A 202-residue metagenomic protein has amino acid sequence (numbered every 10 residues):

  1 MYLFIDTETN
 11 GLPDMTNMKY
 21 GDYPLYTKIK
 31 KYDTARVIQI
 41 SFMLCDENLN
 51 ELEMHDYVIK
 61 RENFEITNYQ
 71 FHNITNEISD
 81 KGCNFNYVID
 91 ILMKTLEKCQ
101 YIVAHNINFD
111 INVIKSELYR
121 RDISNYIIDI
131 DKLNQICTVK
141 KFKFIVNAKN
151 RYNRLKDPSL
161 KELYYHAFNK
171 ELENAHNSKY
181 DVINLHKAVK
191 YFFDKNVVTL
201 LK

Functional and structural regions predicted by a protein language model:
M1-E51: Entry/capping segment at the start of metal-dependent catalytic domains with acidic active-site entry clusters
D33-I74, S79, M93-K202: Metal-dependent phosphoesterase core characteristic of DEDDh/y 3'-5' exonuclease domains
D80-D90: Glycine-rich, highly charged phosphate/nucleotide-binding loops
